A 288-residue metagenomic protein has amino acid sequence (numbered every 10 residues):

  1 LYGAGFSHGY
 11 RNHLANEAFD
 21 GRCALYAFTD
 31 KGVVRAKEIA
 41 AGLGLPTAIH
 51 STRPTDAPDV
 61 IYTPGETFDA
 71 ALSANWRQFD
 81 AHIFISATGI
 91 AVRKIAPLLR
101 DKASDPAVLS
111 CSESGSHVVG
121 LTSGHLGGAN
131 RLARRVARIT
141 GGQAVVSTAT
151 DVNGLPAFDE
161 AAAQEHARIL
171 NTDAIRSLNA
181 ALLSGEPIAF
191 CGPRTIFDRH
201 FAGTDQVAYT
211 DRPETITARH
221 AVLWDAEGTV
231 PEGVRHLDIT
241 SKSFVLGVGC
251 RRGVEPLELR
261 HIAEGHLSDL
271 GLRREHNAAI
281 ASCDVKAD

Functional and structural regions predicted by a protein language model:
Y2, A57-P64: Short, flexible loop segments at the rims of nucleotide/cofactor-binding pockets, characterized by
Y2, F6-L43: A short, flexible N-terminal coil/short beta segment enriched in small residues
E17-Y26, P54-D56, V245-V248: Generic N-terminal amphipathic, Lys/Arg-enriched alpha-helix
R22-L25, P64-F68: Extended, compositionally biased low-complexity polar/Lys-Gly-rich tracts and adjacent boundary/linker regions are
C23-D30, D59-V60, F79-I83: A short N-terminal beta->alpha junction/helix N-cap motif
G32-E38, G42-L45, I49, R53-T55 (+8 more regions): Conserved mixed alpha/beta catalytic, RNA-binding, or beta-rich assembly cores of soluble enzyme, regulatory
